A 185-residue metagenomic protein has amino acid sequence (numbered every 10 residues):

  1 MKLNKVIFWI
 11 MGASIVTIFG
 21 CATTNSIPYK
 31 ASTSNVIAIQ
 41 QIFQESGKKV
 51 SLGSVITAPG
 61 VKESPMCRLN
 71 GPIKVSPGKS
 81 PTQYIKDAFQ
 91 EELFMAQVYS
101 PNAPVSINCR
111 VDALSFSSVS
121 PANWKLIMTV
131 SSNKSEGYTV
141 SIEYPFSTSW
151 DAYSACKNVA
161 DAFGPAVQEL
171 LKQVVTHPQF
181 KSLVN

Functional and structural regions predicted by a protein language model:
M1-I10: Bacterial N-terminal signal peptides that target proteins for export
V6-I7, S54, A96, V140: Short, intrinsically disordered, charge-biased short linear motifs at domain edges
C21-Q83, Q179-N185: A structural "domain/chain start" motif
A22-A31, D87, E91, M95-S154: Surface-exposed short loop/turn segments
P65-G78, S135-T176, F180-V184: Short secondary-structure boundary motifs at beta->alpha junctions and helix caps
